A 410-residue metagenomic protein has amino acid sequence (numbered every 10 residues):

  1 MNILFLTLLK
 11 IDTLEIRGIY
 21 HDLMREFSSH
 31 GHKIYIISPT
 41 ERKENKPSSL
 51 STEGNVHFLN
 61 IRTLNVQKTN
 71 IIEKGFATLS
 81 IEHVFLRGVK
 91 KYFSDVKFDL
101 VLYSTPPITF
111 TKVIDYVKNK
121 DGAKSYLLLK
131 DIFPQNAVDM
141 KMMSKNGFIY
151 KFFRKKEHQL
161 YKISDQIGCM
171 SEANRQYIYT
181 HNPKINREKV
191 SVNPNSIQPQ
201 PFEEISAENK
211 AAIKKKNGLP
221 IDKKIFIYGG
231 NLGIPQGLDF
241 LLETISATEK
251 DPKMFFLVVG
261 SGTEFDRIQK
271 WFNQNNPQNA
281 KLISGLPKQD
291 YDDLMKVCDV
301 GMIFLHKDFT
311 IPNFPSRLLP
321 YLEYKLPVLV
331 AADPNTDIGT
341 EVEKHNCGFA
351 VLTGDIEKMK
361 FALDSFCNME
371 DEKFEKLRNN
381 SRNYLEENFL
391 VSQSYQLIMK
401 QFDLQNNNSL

Functional and structural regions predicted by a protein language model:
M1-L50, G54-H57, I245-T248, L410: N-terminal subdomain of nucleotide-sugar transferases
L14, Q236, P287-K296, G301-L322 (+1 more regions): Nucleotide-sugar-dependent
T40, A173, N193-S196: Carbohydrate-associated surface elements
S48-L50, E203-L219, E372: A short helix/loop element that forms part of the nucleotide-sugar donor recognition site in Leloir-type
T109-K112, Y116-K120, F148-C169: Membrane-proximal helix-turn-helix segments that form the acceptor-binding/catalytic region of lipid-linked
P220-Q236, L242-I245, R378: Conserved donor-binding/catalytic core segment of Leloir-type glycosyltransferases
D251, V259-G260, F265-D292: Nucleotide-activated donor-binding/catalytic signature segment of Leloir-type glycosyltransferases, i.e., the conserved
G354, K358, N368-F402: A charged, aromatic-enriched C-terminal amphipathic alpha-helix characteristic of glycosyltransferases across folds
